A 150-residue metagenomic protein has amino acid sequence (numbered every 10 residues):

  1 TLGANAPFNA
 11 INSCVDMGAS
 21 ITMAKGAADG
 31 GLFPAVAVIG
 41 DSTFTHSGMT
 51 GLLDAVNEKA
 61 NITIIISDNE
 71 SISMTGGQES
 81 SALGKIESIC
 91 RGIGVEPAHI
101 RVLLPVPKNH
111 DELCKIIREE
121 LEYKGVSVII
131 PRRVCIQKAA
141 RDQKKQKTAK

Functional and structural regions predicted by a protein language model:
T1-L2, V106-K108, R132-K138: A glycine-rich phosphate-binding loop feature that marks nucleotide/adenosyl-phosphate handling sites
L2-S73: Thiamine diphosphate
F8-N12, G51-N57, S80-S81, R118-E120 (+1 more regions): Short, solvent-exposed amphipathic alpha-helical segments in soluble enzyme and RNA/protein-processing domains
N9-N12, N69-E79, A98-P105, Q146-A149: Short beta-alpha connecting loops at secondary-structure transitions that line or flank enzyme active sites
D16, D54-A55, K59-A60, I64 (+1 more regions): Flexible glycine/proline-rich, aromatic-decorated loop/lid segments
L32, K59-I62, P97, Y123-V128: Active-site lining segments that contact anionic ligands and/or coordinate catalytic metals
F33, S80-E119: Conserved thiamine diphosphate
R118-K150: Glycine/aspartate-rich loop-and-adjacent alpha/beta segment that forms the canonical ThDP
